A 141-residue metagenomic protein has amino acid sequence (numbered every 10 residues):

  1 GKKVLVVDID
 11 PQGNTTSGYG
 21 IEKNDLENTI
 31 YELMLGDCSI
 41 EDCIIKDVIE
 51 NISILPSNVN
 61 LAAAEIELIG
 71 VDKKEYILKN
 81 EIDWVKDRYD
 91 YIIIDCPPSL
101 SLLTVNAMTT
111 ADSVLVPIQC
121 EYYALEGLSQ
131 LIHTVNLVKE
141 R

Functional and structural regions predicted by a protein language model:
G1-R141: P-loop NTP-binding core
